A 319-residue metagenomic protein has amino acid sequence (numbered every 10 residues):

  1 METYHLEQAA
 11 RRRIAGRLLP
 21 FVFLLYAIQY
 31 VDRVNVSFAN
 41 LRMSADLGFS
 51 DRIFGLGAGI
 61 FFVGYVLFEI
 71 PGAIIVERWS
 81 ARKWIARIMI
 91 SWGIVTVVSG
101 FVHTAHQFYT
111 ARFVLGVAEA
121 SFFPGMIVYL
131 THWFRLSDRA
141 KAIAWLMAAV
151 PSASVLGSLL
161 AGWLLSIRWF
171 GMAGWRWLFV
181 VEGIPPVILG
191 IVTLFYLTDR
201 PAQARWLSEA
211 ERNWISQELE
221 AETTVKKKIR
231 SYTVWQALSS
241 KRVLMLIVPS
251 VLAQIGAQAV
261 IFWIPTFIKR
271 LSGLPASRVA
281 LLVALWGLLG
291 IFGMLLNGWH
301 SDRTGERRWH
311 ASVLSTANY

Functional and structural regions predicted by a protein language model:
R17-D51, G157, V260-P265: Extracytoplasmic
V36-S37, W235-N297: Extracytoplasmic gate region of multi-pass secondary transporters
G48, S80, F101-Q107, A118 (+3 more regions): Helix-breaking motifs and short loop linkers at transmembrane-helix boundaries and internal kinks in secondary membrane
G59-I74, A284-N297: Central cavity-lining transmembrane alpha-helices of secondary-active solute carriers, predominantly the Major
L67-H106: Conserved MFS/SLC helix-loop-helix module at the cytosolic interface between two early adjacent transmembrane helices
E77-M89, D302-S315: Cytoplasmic membrane-interface "Motif A"-like loop-to-helix N-cap segments of 12-TM Major Facilitator Superfamily
A111-A149: Cytoplasmic helix-loop-helix junction between adjacent transmembrane helices in 12-TM secondary transporters
A140-L165, W169, P185-P186: Glycine-rich segments within core transmembrane alpha-helices of 12-TM secondary carriers
